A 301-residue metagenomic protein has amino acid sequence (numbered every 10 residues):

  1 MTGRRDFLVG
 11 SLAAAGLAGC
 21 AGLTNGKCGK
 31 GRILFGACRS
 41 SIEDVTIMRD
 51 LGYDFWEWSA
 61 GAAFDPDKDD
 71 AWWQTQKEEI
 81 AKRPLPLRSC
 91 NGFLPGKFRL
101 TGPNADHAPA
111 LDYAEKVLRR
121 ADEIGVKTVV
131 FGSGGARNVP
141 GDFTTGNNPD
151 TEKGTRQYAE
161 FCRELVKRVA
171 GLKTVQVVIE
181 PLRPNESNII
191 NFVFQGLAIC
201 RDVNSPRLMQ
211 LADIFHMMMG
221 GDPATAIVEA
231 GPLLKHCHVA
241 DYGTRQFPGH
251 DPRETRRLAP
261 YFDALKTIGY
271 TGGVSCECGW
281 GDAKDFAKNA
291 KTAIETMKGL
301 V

Functional and structural regions predicted by a protein language model:
T2-L34, S41-D50, A110, G125-K127 (+1 more regions): Histidine-acidic metal/acid-base catalytic patches
L12, G16, C20-N25, R99-M209 (+1 more regions): Active-site acidic/histidine proton-transfer and metal-coordination neighborhood in alpha/beta enzyme cores
S41, A60-A62, F93-G96, G135-R137 (+4 more regions): Active-site-proximal loop/turn and secondary-structure-junction residues that shape catalytic pockets, frequently
V45-T46, D70-R83, Y113-G125, R163-K167 (+2 more regions): Short amphipathic alpha-helices and their capping/turn segments at secondary-structure boundaries
S59-K77, A136: Glycine-rich, proline-tolerant flexible connector loops at the mouths of alpha/beta enzymes
I80-G102: Mid-chain, structured segments of secreted extracytoplasmic proteins
G96-T101, N138-D142, N185-E186, G220 (+2 more regions): A short acidic, helix-capping loop that chelates divalent metal ions and anchors anionic groups
